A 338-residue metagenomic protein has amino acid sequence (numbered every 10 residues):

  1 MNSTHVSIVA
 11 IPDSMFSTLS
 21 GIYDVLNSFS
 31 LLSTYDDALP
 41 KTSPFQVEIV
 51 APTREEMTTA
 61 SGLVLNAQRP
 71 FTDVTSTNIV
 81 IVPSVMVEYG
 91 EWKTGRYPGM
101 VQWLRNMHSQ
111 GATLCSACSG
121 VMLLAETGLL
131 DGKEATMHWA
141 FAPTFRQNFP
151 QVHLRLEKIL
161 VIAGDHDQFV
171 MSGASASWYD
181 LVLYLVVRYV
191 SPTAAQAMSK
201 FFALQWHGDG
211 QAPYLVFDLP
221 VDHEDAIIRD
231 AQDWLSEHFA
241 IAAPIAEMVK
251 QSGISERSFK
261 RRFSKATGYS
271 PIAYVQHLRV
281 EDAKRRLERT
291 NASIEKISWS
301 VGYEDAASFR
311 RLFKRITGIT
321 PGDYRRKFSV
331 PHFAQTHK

Functional and structural regions predicted by a protein language model:
N2-T75: N-terminal beta1-alpha1 cap of cysteine-dependent amidohydrolase-like domains
Q46-L114: Flexible gly/pro-rich beta->alpha loop and the following alpha-helix that scaffold active-site loops
M100-A140: Catalytic nucleophile loop
D131-V161, A197-M198: A conserved active-site-flanking secondary-structure segment within enzyme catalytic domains
I162-F201: Conserved anion/nucleotide-ligand pocket segment
G210-A273, T290-V301: DNA-binding recognition helix and immediately preceding turn/loop of helix-turn-helix/winged-helix domains
R257, A306-A307: Key DNA-contact positions within bacterial/archaeal DNA-binding proteins
R289, S300, A307-K338: …primarily DNA-binding HTH/wHTH and HhH modules…
